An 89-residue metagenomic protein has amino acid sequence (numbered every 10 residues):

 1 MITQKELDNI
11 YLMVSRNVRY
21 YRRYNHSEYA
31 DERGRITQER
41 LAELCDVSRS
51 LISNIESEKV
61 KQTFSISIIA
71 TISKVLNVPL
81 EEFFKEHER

Functional and structural regions predicted by a protein language model:
M1-D8, K74, E82-R89: Short, charged recognition helix plus adjacent turn of helix-turn-helix-like nucleic-acid-binding domains
M1-I36: A short, Lys/Arg-rich alpha-helix, primarily the initiator
R19, E39, A70: Residues within the helices of the helix-turn-helix
R22, E56, H87: DNA major-groove recognition helix of helix-turn-helix
Y29-I55: Short alpha-helical DNA-recognition segment
G34, Q62-S65: Flexible coil/turn residues that form the inter-helical turn or adjacent wing/linker of helix-turn-helix
S65-E82: DNA major-groove recognition helix of helix-turn-helix/homeodomain DNA-binding modules
